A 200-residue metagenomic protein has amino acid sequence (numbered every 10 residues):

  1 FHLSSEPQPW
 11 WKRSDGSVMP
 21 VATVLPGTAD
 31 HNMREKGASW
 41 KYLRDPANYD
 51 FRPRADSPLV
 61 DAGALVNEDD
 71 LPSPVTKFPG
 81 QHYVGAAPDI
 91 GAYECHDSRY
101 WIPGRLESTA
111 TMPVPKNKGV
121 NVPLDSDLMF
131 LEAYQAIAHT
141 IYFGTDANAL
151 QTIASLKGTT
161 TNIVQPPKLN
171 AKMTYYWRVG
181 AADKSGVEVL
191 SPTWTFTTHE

Functional and structural regions predicted by a protein language model:
F1-P9, D50-R52, L65-L71, L150 (+1 more regions): Substrate-binding/catalytic groove segments of enzymes that remodel or degrade extracellular structural polymers
F1-R52: Predominantly extracellular beta-rich ligand-binding scaffolds that present long acidic/polar faces for carbohydrate
T28, S39, A47-Y49, A55 (+5 more regions): Residues that flank catalytic or metal-binding motifs in active/ligand-binding sites
M33-S98: C-terminal accessory segments
P103-I137, A171-T174, P192-E200: N-terminal non-catalytic regions of secreted/periplasmic and cell-surface proteins
A138-K172, K184-S185, V189-P192: Recognizes extended acidic, P/S/T-rich segments that occur within or adjacent to Ig-like beta-sandwich modules
W177-R178: Hydrophobic beta-strand segments within extracellular beta-sandwich modules
